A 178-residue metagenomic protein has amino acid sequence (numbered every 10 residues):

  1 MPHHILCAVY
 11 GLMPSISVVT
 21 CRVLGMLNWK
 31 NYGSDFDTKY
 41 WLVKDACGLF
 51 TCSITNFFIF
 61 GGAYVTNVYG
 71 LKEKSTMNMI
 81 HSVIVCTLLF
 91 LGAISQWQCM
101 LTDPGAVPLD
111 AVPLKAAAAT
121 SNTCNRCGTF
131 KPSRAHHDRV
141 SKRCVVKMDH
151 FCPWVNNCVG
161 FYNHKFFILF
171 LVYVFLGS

Functional and structural regions predicted by a protein language model:
M1-S178: Intracellular leaflet-associated regions of eukaryotic membrane-associated proteins
